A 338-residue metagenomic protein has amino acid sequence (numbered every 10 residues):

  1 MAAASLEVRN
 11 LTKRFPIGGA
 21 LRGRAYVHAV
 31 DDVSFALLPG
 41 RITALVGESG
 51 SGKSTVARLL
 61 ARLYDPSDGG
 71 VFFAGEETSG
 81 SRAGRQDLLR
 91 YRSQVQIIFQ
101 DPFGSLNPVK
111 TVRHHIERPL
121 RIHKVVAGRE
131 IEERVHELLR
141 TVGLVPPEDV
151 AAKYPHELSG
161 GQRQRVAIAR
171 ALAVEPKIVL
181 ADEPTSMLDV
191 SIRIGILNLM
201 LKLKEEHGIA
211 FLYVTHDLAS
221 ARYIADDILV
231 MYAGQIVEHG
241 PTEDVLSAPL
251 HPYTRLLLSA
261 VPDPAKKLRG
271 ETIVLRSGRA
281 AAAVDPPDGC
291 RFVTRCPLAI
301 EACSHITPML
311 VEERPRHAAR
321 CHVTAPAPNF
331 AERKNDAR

Functional and structural regions predicted by a protein language model:
M1-S247, S259, A325-R338: ABC transporter nucleotide-binding domains
G18-L21, P241-R338: Charged, flexible cofactor/metal-binding loops and thiol motifs
